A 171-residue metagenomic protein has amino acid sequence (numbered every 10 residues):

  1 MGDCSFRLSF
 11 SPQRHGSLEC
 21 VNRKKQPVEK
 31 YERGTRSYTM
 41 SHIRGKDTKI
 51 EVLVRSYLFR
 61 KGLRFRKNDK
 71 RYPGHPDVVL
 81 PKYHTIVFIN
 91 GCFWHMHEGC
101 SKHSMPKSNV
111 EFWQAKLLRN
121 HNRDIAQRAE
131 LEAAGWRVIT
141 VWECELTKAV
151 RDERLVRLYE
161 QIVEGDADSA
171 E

Functional and structural regions predicted by a protein language model:
F6-F10, G16-T140, C144-E171: Nucleic-acid endo/exonuclease domains
